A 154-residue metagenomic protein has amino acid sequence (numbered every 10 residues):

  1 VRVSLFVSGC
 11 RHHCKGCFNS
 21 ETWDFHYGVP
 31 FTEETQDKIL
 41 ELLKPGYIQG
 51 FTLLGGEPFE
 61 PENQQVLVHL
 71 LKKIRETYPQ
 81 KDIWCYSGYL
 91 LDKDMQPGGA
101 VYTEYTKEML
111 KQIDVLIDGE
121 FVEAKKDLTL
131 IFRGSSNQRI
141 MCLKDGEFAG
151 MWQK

Functional and structural regions predicted by a protein language model:
V1-H13: N-terminal pre-triad scaffold of radical SAM enzymes
N19-G99, E104, E108-M109: Conserved Radical SAM active-site core
L70-R75, K126-K154: P-loop/Walker A phosphate-binding loop and immediately adjacent motor/lid segment at beta-alpha junctions
S87, E120, K144: Residues at the C-termini of beta-strands that transition into short coil/loop
T103, M109-K111, G119-Q138: Flexible, gly/pro- and Lys/Arg-enriched active-site loops
D114: Receiver (REC) domain switch/active-site residues of two-component response regulators
